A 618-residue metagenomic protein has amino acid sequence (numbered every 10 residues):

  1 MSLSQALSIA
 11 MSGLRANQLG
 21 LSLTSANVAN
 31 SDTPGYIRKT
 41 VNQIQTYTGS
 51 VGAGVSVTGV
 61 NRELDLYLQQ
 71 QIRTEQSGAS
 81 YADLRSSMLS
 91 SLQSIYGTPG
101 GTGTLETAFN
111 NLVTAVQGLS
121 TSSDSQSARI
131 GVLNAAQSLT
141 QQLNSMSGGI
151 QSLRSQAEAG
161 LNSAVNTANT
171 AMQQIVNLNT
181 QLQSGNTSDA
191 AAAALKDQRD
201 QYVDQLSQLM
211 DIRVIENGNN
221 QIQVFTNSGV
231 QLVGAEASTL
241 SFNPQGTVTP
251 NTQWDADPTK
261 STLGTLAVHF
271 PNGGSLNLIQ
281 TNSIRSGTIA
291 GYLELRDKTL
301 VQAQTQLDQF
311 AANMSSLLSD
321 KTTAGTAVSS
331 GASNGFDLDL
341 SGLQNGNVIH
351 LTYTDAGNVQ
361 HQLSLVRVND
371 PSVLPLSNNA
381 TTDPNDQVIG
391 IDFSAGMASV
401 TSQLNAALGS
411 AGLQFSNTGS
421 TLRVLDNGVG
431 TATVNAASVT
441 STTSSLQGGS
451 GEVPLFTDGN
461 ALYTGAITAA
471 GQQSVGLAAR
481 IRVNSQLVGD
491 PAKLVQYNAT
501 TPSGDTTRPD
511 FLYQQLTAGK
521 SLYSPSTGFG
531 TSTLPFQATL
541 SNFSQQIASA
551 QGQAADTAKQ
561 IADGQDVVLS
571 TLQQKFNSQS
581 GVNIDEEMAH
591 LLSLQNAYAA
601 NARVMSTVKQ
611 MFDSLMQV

Functional and structural regions predicted by a protein language model:
M1-V618: Structural signature of extracellular appendage/secretion-system components
